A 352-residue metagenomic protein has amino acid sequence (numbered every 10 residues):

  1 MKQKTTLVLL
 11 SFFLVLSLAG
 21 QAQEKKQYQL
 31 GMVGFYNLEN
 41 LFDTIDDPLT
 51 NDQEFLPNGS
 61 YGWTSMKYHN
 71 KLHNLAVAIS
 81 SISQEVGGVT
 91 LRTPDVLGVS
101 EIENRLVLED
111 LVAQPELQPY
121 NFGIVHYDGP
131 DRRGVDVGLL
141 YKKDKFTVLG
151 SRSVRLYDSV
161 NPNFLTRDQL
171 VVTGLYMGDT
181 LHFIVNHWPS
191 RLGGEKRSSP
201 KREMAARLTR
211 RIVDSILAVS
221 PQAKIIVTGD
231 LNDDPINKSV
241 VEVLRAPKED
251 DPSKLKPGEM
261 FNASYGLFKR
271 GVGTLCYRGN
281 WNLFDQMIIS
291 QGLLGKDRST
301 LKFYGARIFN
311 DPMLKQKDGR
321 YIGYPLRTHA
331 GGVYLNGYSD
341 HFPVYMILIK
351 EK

Functional and structural regions predicted by a protein language model:
M1-Y28: Bacterial Sec-dependent N-terminal signal peptides
G20-Q114, V125-V137, L314-I322, I349-K352: N-terminal, active-site-proximal structural segment of metallo-dependent hydrolase catalytic domains
A22-Q23, S215-I225, D233-K352: Metal-dependent phosphoester-hydrolase catalytic domains
Y36-L38, Y68-K71, L75, I82-L108 (+6 more regions): Active-site beta-strand/loop signature of hydrolases that rely on acidic residues for catalysis
D43-T44, L106-E109, R133-D136, L192-E195 (+2 more regions): Extracytoplasmic/secreted cell-surface and envelope-processing proteins
L49-D52, D179, I184-S198: Active-site His/acidic residue clusters
P57-Y68, T93-V99, H126-Y127, D158-V160 (+4 more regions): Second-shell loop/turn segments in exported
V96, I102-T180, N186-W188: Structured beta-strand-rich core segments of catalytic domains in phosphoester-bond hydrolases
